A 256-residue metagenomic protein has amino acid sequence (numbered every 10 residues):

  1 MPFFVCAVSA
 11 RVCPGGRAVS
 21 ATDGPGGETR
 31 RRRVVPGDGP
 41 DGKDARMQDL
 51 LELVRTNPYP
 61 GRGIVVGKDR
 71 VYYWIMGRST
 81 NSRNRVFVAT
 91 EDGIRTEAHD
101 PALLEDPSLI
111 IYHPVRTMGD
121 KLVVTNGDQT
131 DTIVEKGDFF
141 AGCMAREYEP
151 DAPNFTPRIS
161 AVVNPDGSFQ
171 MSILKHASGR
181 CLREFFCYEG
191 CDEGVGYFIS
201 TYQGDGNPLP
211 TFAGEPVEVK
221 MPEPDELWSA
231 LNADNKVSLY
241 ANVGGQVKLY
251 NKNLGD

Functional and structural regions predicted by a protein language model:
V5, D23, D38-G39, L51: Generic extreme N-terminus detector
R11, R17, R30-R33: Basic polycationic patches enriched in arginine
G16-T22, V35-D38, R83: Intrinsically disordered, low-complexity segments enriched in polar/charged small residues
G27-R46: Short, Lys/Arg-enriched N-terminal segments with co-localized hydrophobic residues within the first ~10-30 amino acids
G42-D256: Conserved short alpha-helical segments that host acidic/polar catalytic motifs at enzyme active sites
